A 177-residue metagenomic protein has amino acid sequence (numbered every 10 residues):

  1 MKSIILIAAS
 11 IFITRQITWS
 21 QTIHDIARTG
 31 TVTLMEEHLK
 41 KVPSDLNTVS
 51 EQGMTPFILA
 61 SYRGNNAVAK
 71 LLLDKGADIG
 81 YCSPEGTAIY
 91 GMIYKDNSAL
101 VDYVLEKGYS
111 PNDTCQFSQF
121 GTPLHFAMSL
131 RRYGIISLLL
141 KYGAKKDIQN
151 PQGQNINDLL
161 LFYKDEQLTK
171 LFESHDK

Functional and structural regions predicted by a protein language model:
I4-T14: Sec-dependent N-terminal signal peptides
W19-L59: N-terminal segments that cap or nucleate solenoid repeat domains
Q21-D25, T48-P56, C82-I89, T114-P123 (+1 more regions): Ankyrin-repeat boundary/"N-cap" motif
G30-T31, G64, D96, R131 (+1 more regions): Ankyrin-repeat intra-repeat helix-capping/turn positions
T33-L34, A67-V68, A99-L100, G134-I135 (+1 more regions): Conserved ankyrin/ankyrin-like repeat signature
E37-D45, K70-D78, D102-P111, S137-K145 (+1 more regions): Ankyrin repeat domain, specifically the short helix-to-loop turn at the C-terminus of the second helix of each repeat
L140, K145-K177: Leucine-rich solenoid repeat scaffolds
